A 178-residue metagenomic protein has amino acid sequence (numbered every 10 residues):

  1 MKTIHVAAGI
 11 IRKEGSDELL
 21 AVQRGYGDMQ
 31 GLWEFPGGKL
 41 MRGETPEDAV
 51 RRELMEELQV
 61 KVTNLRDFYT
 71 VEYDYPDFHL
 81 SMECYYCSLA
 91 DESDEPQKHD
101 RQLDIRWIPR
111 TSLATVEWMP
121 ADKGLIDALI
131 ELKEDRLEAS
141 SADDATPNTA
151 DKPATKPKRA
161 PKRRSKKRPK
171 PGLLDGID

Functional and structural regions predicted by a protein language model:
M1-L19, K39: Conserved N-terminal beta-strand and adjoining loop/helix that marks the start of the Nudix/MutT-like hydrolase domain
H5-A7, D17, L80-E83, L103: Change "...and in nucleic-acid phosphodiester-cleaving endonucleases..." to "...and in nucleic-acid processing enzymes
I11-R12, A21, C87, W107: Conserved hydrophobic "DFG−1" position in protein kinase catalytic cores
D17-E56: Conserved Nudix-box catalytic region and its N-terminal flanking loop in Nudix hydrolases and closely related
E57-N64: Short secondary-structure junctions
K61, V71-E95, R106, R110 (+2 more regions): Active-site-adjacent beta-strand/loop module that shapes the phosphate/pyrophosphate-binding cleft
R66-T70: Conserved S-adenosyl-L-methionine
K98-D178: Nudix hydrolase/Nudix homology domain
